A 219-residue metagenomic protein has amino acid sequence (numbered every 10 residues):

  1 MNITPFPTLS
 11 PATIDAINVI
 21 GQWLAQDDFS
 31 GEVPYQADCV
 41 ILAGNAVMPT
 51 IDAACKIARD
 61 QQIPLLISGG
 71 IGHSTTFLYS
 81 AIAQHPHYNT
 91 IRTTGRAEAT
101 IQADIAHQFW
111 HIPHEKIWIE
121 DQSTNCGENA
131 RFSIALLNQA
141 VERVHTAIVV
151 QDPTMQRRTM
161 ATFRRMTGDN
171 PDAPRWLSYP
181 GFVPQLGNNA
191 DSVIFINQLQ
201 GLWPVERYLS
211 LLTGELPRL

Functional and structural regions predicted by a protein language model:
M1-G201: A structural signal for short, hydrophobic/glycine-enriched beta-strand patches
N189-L219: A structured, mid-to-C-terminal "fold-capping" secondary-structure block
